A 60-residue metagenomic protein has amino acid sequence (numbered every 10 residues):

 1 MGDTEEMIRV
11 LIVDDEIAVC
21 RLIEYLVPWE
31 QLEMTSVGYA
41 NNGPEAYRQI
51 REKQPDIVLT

Functional and structural regions predicted by a protein language model:
M1-R9: Non-catalytic signal-transmission and effector/linker regions of two-component phosphorelay proteins
I8-V13, V19-I23, Y47: Compact recognition or signaling/catalytic modules
V10, K53-L59: Active-site beta3 strand of CheY-like receiver
V13-D14, A40, V58: Conserved sequence signature across two-component system core domains
I17-G38: Two-component/phosphorelay signaling modules centered on CheY-like receiver
Q31, R51-K53: Conserved phosphotransfer cores of two-component systems
Y39-R48: Helix N-cap/capping motif at the beta->alpha junctions
